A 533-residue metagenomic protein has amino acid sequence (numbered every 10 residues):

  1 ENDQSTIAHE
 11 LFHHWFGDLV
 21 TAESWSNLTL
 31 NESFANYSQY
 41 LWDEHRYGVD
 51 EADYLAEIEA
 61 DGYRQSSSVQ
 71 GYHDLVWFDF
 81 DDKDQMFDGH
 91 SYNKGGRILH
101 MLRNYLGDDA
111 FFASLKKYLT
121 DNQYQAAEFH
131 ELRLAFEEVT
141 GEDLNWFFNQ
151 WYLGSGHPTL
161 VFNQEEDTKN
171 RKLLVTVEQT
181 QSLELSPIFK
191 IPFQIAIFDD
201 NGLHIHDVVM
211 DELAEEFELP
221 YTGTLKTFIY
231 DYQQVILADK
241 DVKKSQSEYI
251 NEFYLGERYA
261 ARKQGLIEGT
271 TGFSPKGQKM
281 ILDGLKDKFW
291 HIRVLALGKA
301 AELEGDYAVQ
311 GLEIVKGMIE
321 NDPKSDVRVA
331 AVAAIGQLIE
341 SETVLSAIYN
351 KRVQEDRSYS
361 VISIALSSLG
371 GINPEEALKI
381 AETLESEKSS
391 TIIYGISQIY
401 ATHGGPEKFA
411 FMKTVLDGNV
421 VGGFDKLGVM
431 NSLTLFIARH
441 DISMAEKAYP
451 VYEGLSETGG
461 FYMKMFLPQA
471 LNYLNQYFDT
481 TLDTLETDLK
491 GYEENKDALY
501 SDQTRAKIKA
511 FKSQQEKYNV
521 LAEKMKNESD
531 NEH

Functional and structural regions predicted by a protein language model:
E1-E178, F228: Hydrophobic alpha-helical and helix-loop surface patches within well-folded domains that function as non-catalytic
H9, H14, G96-H100, A113 (+13 more regions): Feature representing long, continuous alpha-helical segments
F12, N122-E313, G317, N321-R328 (+3 more regions): Non-catalytic accessory/interaction domains
R46, D50, L55-R64, V69-V76 (+8 more regions): Residue-level recognition of alpha-helix boundary/capping or hinge positions
Q234-I236, A260-F273, D283, R293-D306 (+8 more regions): Structural detector for internal amphipathic alpha-helices that build alpha-solenoid repeat scaffolds
V242-E252, S274-L285, G305-I319, I339-Q354 (+4 more regions): Amphipathic alpha-helical scaffolding segments comprising HEAT/armadillo-like alpha-solenoid repeats
F253-Y259, L285-H291, E320-D326, Q354-S360 (+5 more regions): Short coil turns that connect the paired helices of HEAT/ARM alpha-solenoid repeats
S432, F436-A510, K517: Extended alpha-helical scaffolding segments
